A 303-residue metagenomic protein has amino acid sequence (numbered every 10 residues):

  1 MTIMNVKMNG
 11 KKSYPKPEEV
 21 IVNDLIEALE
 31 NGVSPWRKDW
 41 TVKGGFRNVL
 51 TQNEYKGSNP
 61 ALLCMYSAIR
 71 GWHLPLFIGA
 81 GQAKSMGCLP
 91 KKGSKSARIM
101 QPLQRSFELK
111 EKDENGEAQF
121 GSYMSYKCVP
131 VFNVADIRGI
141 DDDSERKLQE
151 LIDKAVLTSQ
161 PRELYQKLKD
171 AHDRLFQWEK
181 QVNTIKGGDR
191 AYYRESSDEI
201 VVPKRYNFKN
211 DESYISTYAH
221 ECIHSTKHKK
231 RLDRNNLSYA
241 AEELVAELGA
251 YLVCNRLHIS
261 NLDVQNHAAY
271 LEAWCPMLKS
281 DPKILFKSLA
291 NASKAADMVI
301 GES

Functional and structural regions predicted by a protein language model:
T2-S303: N-terminal accessory/interface modules of nucleic-acid-binding and processing proteins
